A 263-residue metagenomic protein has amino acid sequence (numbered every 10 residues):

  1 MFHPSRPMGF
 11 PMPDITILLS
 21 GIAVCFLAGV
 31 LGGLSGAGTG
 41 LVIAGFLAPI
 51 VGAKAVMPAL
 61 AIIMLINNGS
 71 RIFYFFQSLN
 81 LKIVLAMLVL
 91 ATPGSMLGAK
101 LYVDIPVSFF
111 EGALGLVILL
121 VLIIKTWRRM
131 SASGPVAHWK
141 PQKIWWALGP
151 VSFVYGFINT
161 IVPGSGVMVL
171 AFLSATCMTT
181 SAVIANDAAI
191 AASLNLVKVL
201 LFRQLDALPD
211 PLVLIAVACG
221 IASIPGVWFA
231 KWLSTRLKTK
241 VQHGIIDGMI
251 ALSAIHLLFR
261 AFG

Functional and structural regions predicted by a protein language model:
G9-P11, A99-F109, S133-P135, F202-L214 (+1 more regions): Membrane-interface helix termini and inter-helical loops of multi-pass transporters
D14-A86, V151-G156, G164-S223, V227-K231: Small-residue-rich hydrophobic segments that form or flank transmembrane alpha-helices in multi-pass membrane proteins
K54, K82, S108-E111, S181 (+1 more regions): Residues that define the loop-to-transmembrane-helix transition and helix capping in multi-pass membrane transporters
A61, L114-I118, L122, A188 (+2 more regions): Residues within membrane-spanning alpha-helices of integral membrane proteins, especially the hydrophobic core/packing
N68-S78, G115-W139, K231-W232, L252-G263: Transmembrane helix exit motif
L81-K125: Glycine/small-residue-rich loop that forms an oxyanion/phosphate-binding "nest" at active or ligand-binding sites
Y155-P163, K198, S253-G263: Hydrophobic alpha-helical transmembrane segments in multi-pass integral membrane proteins
W228-I250: Interfacial loop-to-transmembrane junctions
